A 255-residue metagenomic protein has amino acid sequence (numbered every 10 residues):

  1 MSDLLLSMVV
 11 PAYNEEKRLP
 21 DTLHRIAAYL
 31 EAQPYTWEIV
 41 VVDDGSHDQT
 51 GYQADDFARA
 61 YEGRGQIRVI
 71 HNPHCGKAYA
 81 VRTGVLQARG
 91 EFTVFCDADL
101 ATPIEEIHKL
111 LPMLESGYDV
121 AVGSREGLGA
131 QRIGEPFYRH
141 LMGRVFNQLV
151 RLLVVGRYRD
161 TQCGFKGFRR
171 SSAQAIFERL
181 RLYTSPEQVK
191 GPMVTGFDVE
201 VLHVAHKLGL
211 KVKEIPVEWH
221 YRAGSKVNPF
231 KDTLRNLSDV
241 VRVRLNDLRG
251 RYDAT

Functional and structural regions predicted by a protein language model:
M1-A28, Y35: N-proximal low-complexity "stem/linker" segments adjacent to membrane-targeting elements
M1-L5, R179-T255: Hydrophobic helical membrane-anchoring modules
E15-R18, S46, K77, P103: Donor nucleotide-sugar binding loop of glycosyltransferases
L30-Y35, R59-Q66: Short helix-capping segments at alpha-helix termini
Y35-S46, I70-H71: Short beta-strand/loop segment that forms part of the nucleotide-sugar
D43-Y52, L100: A conserved acidic beta->alpha catalytic loop
Q66, I70-Q87, F92, I104-V189 (+4 more regions): Acceptor/aglycone-binding surface of glycosyltransferases and processive sugar-polymer synthases
